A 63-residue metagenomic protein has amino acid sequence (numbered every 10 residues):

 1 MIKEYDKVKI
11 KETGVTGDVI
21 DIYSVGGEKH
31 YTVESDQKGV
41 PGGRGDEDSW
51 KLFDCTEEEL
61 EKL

Functional and structural regions predicted by a protein language model:
E4-K7, E12-E57, E61: Basic/aromatic-rich interaction segments and small domains that mediate binding to polyanionic partners
